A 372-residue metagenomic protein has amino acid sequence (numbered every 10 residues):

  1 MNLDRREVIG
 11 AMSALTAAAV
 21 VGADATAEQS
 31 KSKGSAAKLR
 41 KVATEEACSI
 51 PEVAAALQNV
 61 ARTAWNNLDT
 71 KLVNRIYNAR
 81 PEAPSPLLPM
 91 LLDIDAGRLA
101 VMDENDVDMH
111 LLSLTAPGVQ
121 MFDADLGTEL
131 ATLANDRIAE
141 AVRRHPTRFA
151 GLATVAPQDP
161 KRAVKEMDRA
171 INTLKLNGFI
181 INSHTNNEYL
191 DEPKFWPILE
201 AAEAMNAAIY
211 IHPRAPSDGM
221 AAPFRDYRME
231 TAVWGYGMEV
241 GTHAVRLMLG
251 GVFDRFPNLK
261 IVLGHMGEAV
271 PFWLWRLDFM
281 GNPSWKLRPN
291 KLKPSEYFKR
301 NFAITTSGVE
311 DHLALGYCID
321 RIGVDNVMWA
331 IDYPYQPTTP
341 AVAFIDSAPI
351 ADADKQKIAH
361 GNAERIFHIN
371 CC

Functional and structural regions predicted by a protein language model:
N2-C372: Helix-coil boundary/capping segments in enzymes
